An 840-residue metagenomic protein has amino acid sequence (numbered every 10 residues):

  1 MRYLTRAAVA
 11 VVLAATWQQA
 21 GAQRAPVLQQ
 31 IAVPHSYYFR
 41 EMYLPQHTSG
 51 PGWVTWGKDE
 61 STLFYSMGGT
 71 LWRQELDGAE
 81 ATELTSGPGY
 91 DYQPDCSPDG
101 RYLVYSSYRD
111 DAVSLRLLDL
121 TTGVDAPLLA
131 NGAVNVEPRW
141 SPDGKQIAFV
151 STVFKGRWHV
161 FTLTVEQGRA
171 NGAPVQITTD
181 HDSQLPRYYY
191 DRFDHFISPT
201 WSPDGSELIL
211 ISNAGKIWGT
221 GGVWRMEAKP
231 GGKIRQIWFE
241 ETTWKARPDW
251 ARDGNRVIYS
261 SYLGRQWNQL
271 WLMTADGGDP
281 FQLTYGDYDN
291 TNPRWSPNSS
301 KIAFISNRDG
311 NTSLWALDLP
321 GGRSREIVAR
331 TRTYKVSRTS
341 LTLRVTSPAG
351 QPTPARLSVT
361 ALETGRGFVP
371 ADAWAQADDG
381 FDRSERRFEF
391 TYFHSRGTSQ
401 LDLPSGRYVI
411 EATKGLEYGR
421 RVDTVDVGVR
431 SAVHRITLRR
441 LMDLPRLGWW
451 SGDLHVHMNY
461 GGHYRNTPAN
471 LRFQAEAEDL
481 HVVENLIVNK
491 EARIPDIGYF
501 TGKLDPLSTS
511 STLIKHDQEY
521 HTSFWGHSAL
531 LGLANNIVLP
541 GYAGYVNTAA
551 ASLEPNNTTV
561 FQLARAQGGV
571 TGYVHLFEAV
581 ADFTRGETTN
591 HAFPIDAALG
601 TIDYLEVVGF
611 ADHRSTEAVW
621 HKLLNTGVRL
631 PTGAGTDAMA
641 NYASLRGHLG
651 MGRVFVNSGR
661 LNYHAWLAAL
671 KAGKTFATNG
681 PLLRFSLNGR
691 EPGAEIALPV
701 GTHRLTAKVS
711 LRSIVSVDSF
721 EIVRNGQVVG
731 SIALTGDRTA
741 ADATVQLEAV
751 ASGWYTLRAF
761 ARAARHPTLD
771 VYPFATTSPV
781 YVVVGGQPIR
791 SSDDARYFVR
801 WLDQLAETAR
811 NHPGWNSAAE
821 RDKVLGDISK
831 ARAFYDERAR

Functional and structural regions predicted by a protein language model:
M1-A8: Bacterial N-terminal signal peptides that target proteins for export
Q23-S340: Sequence signature of WD/YWTD-type beta-propeller architectures
T55, I211, T342-T346, T706-R712: Short edge beta-strand/loop segments characteristic of extracellular beta-sandwich folds
L120, V124, E137, Q146-F149 (+12 more regions): Long luminal/extracellular ectodomains of secretory-pathway precursor proteins
P348-G365, A371-Q376, D382-Y392, G397-L401 (+6 more regions): C-terminal functional module detector
W449-T632, T636, Y642-A643: Catalytic cores of extracellular degradative/oxidative enzymes
